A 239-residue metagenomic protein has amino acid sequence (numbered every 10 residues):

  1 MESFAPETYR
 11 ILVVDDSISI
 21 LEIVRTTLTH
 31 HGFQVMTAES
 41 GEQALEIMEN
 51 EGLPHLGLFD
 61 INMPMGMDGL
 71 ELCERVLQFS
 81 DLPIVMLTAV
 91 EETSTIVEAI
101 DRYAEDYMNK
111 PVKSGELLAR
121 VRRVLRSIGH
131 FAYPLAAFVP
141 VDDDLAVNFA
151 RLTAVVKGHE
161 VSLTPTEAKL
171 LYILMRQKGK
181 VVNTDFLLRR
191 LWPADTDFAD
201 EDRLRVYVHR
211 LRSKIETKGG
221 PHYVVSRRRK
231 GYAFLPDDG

Functional and structural regions predicted by a protein language model:
E7-I20, V24-L28, G57: Conserved acidic segment of CheY-like receiver
Y9-R10, R122-G179, D185: Short, Lys/Arg-enriched segments at the junction into DNA-binding effector domains of transcriptional regulators
D15, D60-I61, T88: Active-site residues of response regulator receiver
T37-L56: Acidic, metal-coordinating helix/loop segments flanking the phosphotransfer/catalytic sites of two-component signaling
E46, M67-L82: Short amphipathic alpha-helix used as the core "switch/output" element in two-component signaling
Q78, P83-V141: Basic, amphipathic DNA-recognition helix from helix-turn-helix-like DNA-binding domains
F131, F138-P140, S162, V206-G239: DNA-binding patch around the recognition helix
T153, G158-L163, K169-Y207, S213-H222: Positively charged, aromatic-enriched patches within helix-turn-helix-type DNA-binding elements, predominantly
